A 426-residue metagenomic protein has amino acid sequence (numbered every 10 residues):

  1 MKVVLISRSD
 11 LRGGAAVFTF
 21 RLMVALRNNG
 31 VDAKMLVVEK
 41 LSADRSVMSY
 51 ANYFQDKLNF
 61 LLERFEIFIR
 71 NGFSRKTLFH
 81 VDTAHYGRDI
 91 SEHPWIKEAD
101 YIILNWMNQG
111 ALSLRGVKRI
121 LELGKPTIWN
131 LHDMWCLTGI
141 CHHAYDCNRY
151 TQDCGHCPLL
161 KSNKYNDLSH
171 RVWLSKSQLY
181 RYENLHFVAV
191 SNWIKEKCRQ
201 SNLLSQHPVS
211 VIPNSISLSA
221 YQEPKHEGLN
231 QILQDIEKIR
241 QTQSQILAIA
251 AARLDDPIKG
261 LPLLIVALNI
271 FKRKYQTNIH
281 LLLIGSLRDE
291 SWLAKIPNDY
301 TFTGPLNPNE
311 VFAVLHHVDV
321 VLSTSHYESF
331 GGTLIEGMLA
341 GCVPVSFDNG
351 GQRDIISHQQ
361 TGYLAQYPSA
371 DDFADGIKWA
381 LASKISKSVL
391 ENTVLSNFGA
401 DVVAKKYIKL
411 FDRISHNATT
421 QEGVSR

Functional and structural regions predicted by a protein language model:
V188, K238-K259, I265-L268: Conserved donor-binding/catalytic core segment of Leloir-type glycosyltransferases
W193, S215: Carbohydrate-associated surface elements
G285, E290-N309, V320: Nucleotide-activated donor-binding/catalytic signature segment of Leloir-type glycosyltransferases, i.e., the conserved
L306, A313-V318, Y407: Short alpha-helical donor nucleotide-sugar binding micro-motif in glycosyltransferases
H326: Aromatic "clamp/platform" in nucleotide-sugar-dependent glycosyltransferases that forms part of the donor/acceptor
V343-S346: Short hydrophobic beta-strand element within catalytic cores of glycosyltransferases and related nucleotide-activated
H358-Q359, Y363-A370, K378-K384: Conserved acidic donor-binding segment of nucleotide-sugar-dependent glycosyltransferases
I385-A400, K406-K409: A short, well-ordered alpha-helix in the C-terminal region of glycosyltransferases
